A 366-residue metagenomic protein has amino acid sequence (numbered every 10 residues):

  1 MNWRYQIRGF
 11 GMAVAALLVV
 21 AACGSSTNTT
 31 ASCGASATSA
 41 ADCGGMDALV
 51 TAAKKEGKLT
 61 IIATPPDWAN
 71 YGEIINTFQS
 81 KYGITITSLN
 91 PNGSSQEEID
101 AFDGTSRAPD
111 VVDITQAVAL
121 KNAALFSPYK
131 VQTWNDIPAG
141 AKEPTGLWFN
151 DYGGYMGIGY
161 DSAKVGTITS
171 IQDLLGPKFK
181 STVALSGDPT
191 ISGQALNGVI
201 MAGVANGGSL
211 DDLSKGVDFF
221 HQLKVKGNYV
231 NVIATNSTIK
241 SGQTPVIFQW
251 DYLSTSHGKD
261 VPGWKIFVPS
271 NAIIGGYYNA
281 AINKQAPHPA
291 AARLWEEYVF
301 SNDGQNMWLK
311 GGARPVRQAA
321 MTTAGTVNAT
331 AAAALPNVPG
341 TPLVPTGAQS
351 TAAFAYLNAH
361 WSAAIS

Functional and structural regions predicted by a protein language model:
M1-G11: Bacterial N-terminal signal peptides that target proteins for export
V19-A22: C-terminal motif of bacterial Sec signal peptides marking the signal peptidase cleavage site
G24-S26: Bacterial signal peptide processing site
A31-M46, K54-E73: Extracytoplasmic "Venus flytrap"
T60-I75, T87-Q243: Extracytoplasmic ligand-binding site segments that recognize negatively charged/polar headgroups
A139, G154-Y155, V217-Q222, N228 (+1 more regions): Periplasmic-binding protein-like
I274, Y278, I282-P342: Mature extracytoplasmic/periplasmic domains
G340-S366: Conserved C-terminal helix/tail region of periplasmic/extracytoplasmic solute-binding proteins
